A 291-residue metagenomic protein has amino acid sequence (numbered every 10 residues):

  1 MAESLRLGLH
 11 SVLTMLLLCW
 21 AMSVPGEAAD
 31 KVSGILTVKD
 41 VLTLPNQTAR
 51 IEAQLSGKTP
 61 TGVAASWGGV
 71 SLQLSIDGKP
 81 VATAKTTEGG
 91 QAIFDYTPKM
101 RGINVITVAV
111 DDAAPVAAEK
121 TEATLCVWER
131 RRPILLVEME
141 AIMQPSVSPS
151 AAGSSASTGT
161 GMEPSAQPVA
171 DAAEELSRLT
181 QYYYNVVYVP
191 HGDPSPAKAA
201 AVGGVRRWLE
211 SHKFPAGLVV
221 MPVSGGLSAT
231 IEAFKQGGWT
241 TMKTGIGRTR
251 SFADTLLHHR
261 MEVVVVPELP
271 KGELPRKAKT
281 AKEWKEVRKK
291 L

Functional and structural regions predicted by a protein language model:
M1-L13: Bacterial N-terminal signal peptides that target proteins for export
S11-A21: Bacterial N-terminal signal peptides
D30-I35, A49, S66-G68, T87-A92 (+2 more regions): Alpha-helical substrate-recognition element adjacent to the catalytic core
P45-V63, V70-L72: Beta-strand-rich structural segments
S71-A82: Short amphipathic beta-strand segments in non-cytosolic proteins
G78, A197-L291: C-terminal cap/substrate-recognition subdomain and adjoining C-terminal extension of metal-dependent phosphatase-like
P80-P98: Glycine-centered loop-to-beta-strand initiation motif
